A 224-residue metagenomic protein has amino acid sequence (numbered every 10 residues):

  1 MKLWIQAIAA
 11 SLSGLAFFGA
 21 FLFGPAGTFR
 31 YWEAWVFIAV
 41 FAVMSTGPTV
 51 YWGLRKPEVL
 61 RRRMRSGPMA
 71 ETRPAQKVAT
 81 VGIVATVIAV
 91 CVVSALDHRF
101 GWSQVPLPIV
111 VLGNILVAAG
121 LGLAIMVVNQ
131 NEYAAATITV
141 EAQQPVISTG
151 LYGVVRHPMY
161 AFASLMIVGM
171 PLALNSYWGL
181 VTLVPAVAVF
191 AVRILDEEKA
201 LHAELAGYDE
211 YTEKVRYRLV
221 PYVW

Functional and structural regions predicted by a protein language model:
M1-T149, A161-W224: Membrane-anchoring alpha-helices and their flanking helix-loop junctions
G153-A161: Histidine-centered phosphotransfer motif of kinases
